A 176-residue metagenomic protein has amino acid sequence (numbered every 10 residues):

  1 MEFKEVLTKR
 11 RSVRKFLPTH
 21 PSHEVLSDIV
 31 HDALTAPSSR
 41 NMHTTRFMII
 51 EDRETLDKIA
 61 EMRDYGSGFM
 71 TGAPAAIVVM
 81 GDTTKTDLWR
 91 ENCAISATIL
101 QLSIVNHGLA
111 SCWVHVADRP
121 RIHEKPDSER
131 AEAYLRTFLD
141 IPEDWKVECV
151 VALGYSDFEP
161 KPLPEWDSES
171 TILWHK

Functional and structural regions predicted by a protein language model:
M1-K176: Acidic, surface-exposed loops and disordered segments
